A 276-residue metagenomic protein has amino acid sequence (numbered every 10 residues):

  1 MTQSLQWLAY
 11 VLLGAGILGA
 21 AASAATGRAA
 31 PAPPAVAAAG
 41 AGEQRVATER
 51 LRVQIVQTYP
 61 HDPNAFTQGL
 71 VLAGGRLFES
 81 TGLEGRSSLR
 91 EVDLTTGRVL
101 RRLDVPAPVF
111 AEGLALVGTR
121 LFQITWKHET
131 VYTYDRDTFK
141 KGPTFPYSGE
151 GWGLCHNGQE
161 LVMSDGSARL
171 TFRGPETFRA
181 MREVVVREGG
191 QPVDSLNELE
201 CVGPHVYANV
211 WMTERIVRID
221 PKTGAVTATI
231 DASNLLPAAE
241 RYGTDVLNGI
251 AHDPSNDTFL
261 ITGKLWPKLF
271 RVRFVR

Functional and structural regions predicted by a protein language model:
G42-N64, L94-L100: A short helix->beta-strand "capping" segment at the edge of beta-propeller domains
I55-P60, R98-D104, K140-F145, R182-Q191 (+2 more regions): A short beta-strand motif characteristic of beta-propeller blades
V56-S88, L103-A115, G263-L265: Beta-strand-rich domains and repeat architectures in extracellular enzymes and scaffolds, especially beta-propellers
D62-G74, A107-V117, Y147-L161, G190-P204 (+1 more regions): Beta-rich, blade/repeat-based domains predominating in secreted/periplasmic proteins but also intracellular
F78-L83, L121-H128, M163-S167, A208-M212 (+1 more regions): Conserved beta-strand positions in repeat-built beta-propeller and related beta-rich domains
D93-G97, D135-F139, P175-F178, D220-G224 (+1 more regions): Short loop/turn segments that connect beta-strands within beta-propeller blades
T96-T133, K140-G151: Blade-loop segments of beta-propeller domains
V131-G189: Hydrophobic, well-structured mid-protein blocks that either form specific transmembrane helices
